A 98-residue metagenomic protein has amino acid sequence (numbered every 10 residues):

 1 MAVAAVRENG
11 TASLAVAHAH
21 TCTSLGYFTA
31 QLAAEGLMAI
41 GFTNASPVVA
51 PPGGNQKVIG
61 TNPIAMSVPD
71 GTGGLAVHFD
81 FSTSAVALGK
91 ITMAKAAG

Functional and structural regions predicted by a protein language model:
M1-H20, F28-T29: N-terminal intrinsically disordered, cationic/polar leader segments that include organellar targeting peptides
V3, A30-A33, S67, A76: Predominant activation on well-ordered alpha-helical scaffold segments within soluble catalytic domains
E8-A12, A34-M38, G60-P63, T72-A76: Short coil/turn connectors at secondary-structure junctions
T11, T21-T23, T29, T43 (+4 more regions): Residue-identity detector for threonine
A19-P51, Q56-V58: Long, hydrophobic, well-ordered secondary-structure blocks that form the structural core and pocket-lining surfaces
V49-G98: Phosphate/diphosphate-binding glycine-rich loops and adjacent basic-rich segments that engage nucleotide
